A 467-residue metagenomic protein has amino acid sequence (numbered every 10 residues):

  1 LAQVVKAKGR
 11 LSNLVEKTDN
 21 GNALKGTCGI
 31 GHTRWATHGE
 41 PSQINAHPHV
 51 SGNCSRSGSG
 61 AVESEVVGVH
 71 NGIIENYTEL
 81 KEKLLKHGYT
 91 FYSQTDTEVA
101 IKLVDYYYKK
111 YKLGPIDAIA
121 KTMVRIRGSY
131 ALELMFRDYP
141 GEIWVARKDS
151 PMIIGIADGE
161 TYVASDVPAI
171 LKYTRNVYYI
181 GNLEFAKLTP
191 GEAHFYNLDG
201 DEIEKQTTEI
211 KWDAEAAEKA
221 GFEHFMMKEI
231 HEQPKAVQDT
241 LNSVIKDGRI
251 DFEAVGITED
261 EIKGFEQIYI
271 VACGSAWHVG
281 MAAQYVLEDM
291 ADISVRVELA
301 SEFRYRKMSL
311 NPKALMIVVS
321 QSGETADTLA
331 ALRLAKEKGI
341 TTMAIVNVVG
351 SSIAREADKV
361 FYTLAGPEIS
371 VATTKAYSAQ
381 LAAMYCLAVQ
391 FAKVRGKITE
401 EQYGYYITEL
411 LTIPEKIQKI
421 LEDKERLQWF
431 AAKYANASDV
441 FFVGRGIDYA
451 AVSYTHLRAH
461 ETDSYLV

Functional and structural regions predicted by a protein language model:
L1-H224, E232-E266, Y305, E400 (+2 more regions): Conserved short alpha-helical segments that host acidic/polar catalytic motifs at enzyme active sites
G68, L134, V145, I270 (+3 more regions): Structural beta-sheet core signal
I73-E75, V145-P151, W277-A282, Y449-Y454: Conserved phosphate/anionic-ligand binding catalytic regions in large, soluble enzymes, centered on
K83, H87, L103, Y107 (+17 more regions): Generic, well-ordered alpha-helical scaffold segments in large soluble proteins
M226, Y269-G274, A435-A451: Glycine-rich phosphate/diphosphate-binding loops and the adjacent beta-loop-alpha structural elements that coordinate
K263-T412, H456: Glycine-rich phosphate-binding loops that contact phosphosugars or nucleotide phosphates
T455-H456, H460-T462: Conserved small/polar residues in nucleotide/adenosyl-binding loops
